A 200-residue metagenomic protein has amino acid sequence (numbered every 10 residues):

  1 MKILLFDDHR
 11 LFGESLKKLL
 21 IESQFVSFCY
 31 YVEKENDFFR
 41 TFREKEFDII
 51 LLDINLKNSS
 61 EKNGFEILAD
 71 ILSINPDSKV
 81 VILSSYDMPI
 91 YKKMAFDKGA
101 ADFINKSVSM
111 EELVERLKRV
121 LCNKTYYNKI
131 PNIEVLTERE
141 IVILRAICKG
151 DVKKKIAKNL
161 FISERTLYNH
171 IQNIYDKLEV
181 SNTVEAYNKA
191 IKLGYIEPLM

Functional and structural regions predicted by a protein language model:
M1-Y126: N-terminal regulatory/sensing modules of transcriptional regulators
G13, L72, R139-E140, I171 (+2 more regions): Short, cationic motifs built from Arg/Lys/His that form the positively charged side of catalytic pockets
L117, I147, A190: Hydrophobic "lid"/C-terminal helical patch of Rossmann-like NAD(P)-dependent dehydrogenase/epimerase domains
C122-Y126, V180, Y195: Hydrophobic patch in the ABC ATPase nucleotide-binding domain
I130-T166, M200: Helix-turn-helix DNA-binding segment
V152-K192: Recognition helix of helix-turn-helix DNA-binding domains
A190-M200: Intrinsically disordered, low-complexity basic tails/linkers immediately adjacent to helix-turn-helix/homeobox/MYB/SANT
